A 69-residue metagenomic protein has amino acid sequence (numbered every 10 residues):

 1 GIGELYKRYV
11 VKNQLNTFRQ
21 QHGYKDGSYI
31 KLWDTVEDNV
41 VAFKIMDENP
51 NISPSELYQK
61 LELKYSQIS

Functional and structural regions predicted by a protein language model:
G1-S69: Flexible "arm" and connector segments at domain edges
